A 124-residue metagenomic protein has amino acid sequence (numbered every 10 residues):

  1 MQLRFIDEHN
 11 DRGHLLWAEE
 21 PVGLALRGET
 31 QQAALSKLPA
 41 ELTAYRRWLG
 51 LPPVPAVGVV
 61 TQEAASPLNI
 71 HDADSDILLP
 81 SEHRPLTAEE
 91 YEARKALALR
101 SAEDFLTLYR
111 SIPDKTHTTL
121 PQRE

Functional and structural regions predicted by a protein language model:
M1-E124: Aromatic-glycine hotspot motif
